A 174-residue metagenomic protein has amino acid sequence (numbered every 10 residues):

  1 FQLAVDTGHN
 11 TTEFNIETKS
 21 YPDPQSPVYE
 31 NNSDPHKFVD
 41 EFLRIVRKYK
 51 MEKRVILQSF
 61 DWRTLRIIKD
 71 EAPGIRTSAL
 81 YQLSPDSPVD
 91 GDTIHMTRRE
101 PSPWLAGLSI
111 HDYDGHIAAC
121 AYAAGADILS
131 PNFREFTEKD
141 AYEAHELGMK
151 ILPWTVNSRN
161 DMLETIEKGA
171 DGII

Functional and structural regions predicted by a protein language model:
Q2-G172: Short loop-to-alpha-helix "cap/lid" segments that border enzyme active sites across diverse enzyme classes
